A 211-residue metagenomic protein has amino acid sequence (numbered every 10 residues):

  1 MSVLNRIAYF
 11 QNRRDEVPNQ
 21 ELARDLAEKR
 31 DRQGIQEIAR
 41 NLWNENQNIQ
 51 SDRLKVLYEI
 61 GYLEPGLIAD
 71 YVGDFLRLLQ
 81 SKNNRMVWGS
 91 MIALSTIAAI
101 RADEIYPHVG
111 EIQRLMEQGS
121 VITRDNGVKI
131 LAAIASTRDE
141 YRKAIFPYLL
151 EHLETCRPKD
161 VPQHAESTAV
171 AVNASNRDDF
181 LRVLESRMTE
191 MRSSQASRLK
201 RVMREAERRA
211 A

Functional and structural regions predicted by a protein language model:
M1-D52, E59, A171-N173, E185-A211: N-terminal alpha-helical scaffold/docking segments in eukaryotic complex subunits
M1-I7, K29-N41, P65-L78, A102-L115 (+3 more regions): Amphipathic alpha-helical scaffolding segments comprising HEAT/armadillo-like alpha-solenoid repeats
P18-N19, Q50, V87, R124 (+4 more regions): Residue-level detector of extended alpha-helical repeat arrays and alpha-solenoid scaffolds
L22, R53-V56, S90, G127 (+3 more regions): Conserved hydrophobic register position within alpha-solenoid helical repeats
Y58-E59, S95, A132-A133, E166-A171 (+1 more regions): Structural signature of alpha-helical solenoid repeat scaffolds
L78-N126: Hydrophobic, well-structured mid-protein blocks that either form specific transmembrane helices
S120, E140, C156-V161, R177 (+1 more regions): Boundary/linker segments of alpha-helical solenoid repeat arrays
L153-A169: Long alpha-helical HEAT/HEAT-like repeat alpha-solenoid scaffolds in very large eukaryotic proteins, especially those
